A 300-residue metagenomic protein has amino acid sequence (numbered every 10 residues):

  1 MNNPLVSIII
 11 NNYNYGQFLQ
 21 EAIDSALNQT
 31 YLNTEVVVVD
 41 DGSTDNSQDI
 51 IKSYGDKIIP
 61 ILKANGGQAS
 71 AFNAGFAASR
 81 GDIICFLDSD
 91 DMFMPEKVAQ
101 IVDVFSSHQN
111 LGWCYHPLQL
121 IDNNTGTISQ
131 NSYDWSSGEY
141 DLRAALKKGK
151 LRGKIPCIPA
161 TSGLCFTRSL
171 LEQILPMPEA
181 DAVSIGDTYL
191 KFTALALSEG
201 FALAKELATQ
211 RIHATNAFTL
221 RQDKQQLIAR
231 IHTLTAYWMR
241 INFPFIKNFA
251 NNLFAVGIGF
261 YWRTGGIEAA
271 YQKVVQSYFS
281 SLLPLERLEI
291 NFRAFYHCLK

Functional and structural regions predicted by a protein language model:
M1-S25: N-proximal low-complexity "stem/linker" segments adjacent to membrane-targeting elements
S25, L32, D40-D49, G66 (+1 more regions): A conserved acidic beta->alpha catalytic loop
S43, M239-I241, N248-K300: Membrane-interface aromatic/basic loop that binds lipid-linked glycans or pyrophosphate carriers, typified by
K63-S79: Glycine-rich, basic loop-to-helix element that forms the pyrophosphate-binding segment of sugar-nucleotide handling
I84: Short aromatic/hydrophobic "clamp" motif used to bind/position activated sugar donors
E96-Q130: Conserved donor NDP-sugar-binding/catalytic core segment of glycosyltransferases
W135-A144, E206-A214, T219-N248, A270-F279: Catalytic core of nucleotide-sugar-dependent glycosyltransferases
W135-D223: Conserved nucleotide-sugar donor-binding catalytic segment
